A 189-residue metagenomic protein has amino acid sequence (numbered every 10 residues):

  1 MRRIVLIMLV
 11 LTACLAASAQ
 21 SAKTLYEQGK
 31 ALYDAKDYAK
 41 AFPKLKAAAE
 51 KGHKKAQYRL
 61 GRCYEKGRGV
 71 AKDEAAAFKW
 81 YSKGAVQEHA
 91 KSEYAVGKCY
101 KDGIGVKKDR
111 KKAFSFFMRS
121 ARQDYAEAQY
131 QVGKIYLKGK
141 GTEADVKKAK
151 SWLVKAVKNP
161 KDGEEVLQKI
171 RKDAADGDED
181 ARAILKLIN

Functional and structural regions predicted by a protein language model:
M1-A19: N-terminal export/membrane-targeting signals
A17-A39: N-terminal leader/linker segments that initiate helical-solenoid repeat arrays
Q20, E50-H53, K66-R68, D73 (+8 more regions): Short helix-capping/linker turns of helical repeat alpha-solenoids
A22, K158-N189: Terminal, low-structured helical/coil segments at or just beyond the last alpha-helical repeat
T24-L32, K44, R59-K66, A95-D102 (+3 more regions): Hydrophobic face of amphipathic alpha-helices that form TPR/SEL1-like repeat modules and related alpha-solenoid
